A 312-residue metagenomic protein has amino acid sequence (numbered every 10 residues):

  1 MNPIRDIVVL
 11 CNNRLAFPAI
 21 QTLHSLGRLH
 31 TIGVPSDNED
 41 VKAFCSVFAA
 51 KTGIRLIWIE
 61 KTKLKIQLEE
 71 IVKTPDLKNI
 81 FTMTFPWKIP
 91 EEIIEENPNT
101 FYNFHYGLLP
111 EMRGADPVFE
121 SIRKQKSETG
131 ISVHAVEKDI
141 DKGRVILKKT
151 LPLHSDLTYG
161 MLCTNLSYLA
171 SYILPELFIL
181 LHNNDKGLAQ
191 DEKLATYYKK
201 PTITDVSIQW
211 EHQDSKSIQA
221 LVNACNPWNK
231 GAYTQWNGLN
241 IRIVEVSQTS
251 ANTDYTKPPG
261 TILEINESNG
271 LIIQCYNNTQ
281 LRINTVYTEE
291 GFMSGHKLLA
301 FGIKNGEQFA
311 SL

Functional and structural regions predicted by a protein language model:
M1-N229, Y233, E264-S268, I272-L312: One-carbon transfer enzymes
L239-I243, Q280-L281: Short, isolated positions in well-ordered beta-strands
V244-A251, T285-E290: A short, sequence-level motif marking secondary-structure junctions
T249-L271: A conserved acidic, glycine/proline-rich C-terminal tail/linker
